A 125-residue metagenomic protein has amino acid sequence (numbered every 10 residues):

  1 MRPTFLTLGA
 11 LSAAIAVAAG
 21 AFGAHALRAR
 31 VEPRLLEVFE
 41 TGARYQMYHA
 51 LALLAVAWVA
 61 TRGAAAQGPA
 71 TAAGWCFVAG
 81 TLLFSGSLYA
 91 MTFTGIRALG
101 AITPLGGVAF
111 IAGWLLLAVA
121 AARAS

Functional and structural regions predicted by a protein language model:
M1-S125: Polytopic transmembrane helical bundles with strong interfacial aromatic enrichment
